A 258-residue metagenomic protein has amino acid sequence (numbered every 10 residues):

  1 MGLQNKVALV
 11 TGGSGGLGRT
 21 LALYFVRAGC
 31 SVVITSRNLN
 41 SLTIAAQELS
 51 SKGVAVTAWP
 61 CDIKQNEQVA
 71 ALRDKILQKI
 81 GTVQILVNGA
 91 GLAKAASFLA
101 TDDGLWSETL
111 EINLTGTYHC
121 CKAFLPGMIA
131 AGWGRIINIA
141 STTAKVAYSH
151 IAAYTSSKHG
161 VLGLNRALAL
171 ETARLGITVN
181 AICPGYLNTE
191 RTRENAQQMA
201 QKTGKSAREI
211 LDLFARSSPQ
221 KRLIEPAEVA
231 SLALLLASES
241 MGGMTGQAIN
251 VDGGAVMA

Functional and structural regions predicted by a protein language model:
G2, V146, L234, T245-A258: Short C-terminal tail/terminal secondary-structure segment of NAD(P)H-dependent dehydrogenase/reductase domains
S14-G15: Conserved glycine-rich cofactor-binding loop
S97-F98, D102-L110, I136, F214: Substrate-binding pocket helix/loop in short-chain dehydrogenase/reductase
C121, S157, N165: Active-site helix of classical SDR
P126, L170-E171, G242: Alpha-helical segment proximal to the catalytic Tyr-Lys
S141: Residue(s) in the substrate-gating loop at a strand-loop-helix junction that position the organic substrate next
A173, T178, M244-G246: Short, small/polar-rich loop/turn modules that mediate ligand/substrate recognition or access, typified
